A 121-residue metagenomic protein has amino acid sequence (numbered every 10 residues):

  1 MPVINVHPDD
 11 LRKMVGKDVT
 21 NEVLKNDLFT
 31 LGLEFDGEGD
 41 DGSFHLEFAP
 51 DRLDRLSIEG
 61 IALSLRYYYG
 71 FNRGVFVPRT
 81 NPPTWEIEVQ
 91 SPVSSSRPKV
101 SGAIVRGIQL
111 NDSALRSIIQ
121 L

Functional and structural regions predicted by a protein language model:
M1-L121: Phosphate-rich ligand and nucleic-acid binding surfaces
